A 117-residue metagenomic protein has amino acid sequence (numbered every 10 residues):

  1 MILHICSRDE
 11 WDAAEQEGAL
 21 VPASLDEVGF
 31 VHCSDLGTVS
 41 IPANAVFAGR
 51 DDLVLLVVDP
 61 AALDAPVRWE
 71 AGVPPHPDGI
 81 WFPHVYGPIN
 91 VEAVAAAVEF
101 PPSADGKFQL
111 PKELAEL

Functional and structural regions predicted by a protein language model:
M1-L117: Conserved, structured core segments of small domains
